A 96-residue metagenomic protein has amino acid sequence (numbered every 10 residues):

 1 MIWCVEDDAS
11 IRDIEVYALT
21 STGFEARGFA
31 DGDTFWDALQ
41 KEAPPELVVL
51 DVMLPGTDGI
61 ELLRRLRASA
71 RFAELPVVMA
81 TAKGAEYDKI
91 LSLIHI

Functional and structural regions predicted by a protein language model:
M1-S10, E15-L19, V48: Conserved acidic segment of CheY-like receiver
G28-L47: Acidic, metal-coordinating helix/loop segments flanking the phosphotransfer/catalytic sites of two-component signaling
P44-E46, R71-P76: His-Asp phosphorelay/catalytic-motif detector in bacterial-type signaling
D51, T81: Active-site residues of response regulator receiver
P55, R64, A73, A85: The feature encodes the CheY-like receiver
S69, K83-G84: Short, conserved "switch-loop" micro-motifs in signal-transduction and mechanochemical regulators
I94-I96: Conserved small/polar residues in nucleotide/adenosyl-binding loops
